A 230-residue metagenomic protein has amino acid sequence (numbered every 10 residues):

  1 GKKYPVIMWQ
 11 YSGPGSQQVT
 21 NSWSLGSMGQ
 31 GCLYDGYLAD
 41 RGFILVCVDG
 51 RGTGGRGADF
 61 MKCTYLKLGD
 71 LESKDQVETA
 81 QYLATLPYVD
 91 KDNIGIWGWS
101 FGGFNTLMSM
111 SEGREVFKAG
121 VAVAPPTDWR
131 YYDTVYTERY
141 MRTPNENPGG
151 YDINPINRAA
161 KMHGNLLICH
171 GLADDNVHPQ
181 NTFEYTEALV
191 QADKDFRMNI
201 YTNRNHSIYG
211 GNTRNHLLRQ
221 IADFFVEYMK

Functional and structural regions predicted by a protein language model:
G1-K230: Serine-hydrolase catalytic core recognition
